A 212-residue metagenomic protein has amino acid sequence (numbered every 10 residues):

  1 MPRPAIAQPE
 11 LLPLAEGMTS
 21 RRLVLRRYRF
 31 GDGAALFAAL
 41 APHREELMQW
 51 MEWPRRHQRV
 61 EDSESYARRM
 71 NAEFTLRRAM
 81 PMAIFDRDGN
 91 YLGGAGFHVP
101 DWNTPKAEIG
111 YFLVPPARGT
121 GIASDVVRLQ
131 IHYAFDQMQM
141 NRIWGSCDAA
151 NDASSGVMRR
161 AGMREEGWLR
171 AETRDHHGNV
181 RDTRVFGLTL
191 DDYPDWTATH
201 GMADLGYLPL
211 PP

Functional and structural regions predicted by a protein language model:
M1-A35, A39-E46, P81-P212: Acyl-donor (CoA/ACP) binding surface of acyl/acetyltransferases
A41-R44, R55, N71: Residue-level detector of secondary-structure transition/capping positions
M48-R68: Conserved GNAT-fold acetyl-CoA-binding loop/helix
R56-H57, R78, R87: Short gly/ser-rich anion-binding loops that grip negatively charged ligand groups
R69-N71, T173-R174: Short, P/G- and charge-enriched loop/turn segments at secondary-structure junctions
A72-R77: Short loop/turn motifs at secondary-structure junctions and domain boundaries
